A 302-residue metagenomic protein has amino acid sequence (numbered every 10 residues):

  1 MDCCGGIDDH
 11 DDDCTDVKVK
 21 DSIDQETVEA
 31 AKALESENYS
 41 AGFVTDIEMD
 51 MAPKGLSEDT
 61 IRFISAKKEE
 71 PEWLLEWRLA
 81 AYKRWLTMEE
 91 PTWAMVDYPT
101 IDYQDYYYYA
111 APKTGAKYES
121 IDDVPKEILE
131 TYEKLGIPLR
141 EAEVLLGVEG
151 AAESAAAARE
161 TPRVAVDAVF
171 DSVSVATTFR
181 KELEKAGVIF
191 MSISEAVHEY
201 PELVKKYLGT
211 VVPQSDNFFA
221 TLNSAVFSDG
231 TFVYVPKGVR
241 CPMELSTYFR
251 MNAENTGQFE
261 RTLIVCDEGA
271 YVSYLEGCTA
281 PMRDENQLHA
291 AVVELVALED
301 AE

Functional and structural regions predicted by a protein language model:
D2-I23: Extracellular disulfide-rich modular ectodomains, prototypically LDL receptor class
D24-E302: Glycine-rich and polybasic anion-binding loops at the starts of cofactor/ligand-binding domains
